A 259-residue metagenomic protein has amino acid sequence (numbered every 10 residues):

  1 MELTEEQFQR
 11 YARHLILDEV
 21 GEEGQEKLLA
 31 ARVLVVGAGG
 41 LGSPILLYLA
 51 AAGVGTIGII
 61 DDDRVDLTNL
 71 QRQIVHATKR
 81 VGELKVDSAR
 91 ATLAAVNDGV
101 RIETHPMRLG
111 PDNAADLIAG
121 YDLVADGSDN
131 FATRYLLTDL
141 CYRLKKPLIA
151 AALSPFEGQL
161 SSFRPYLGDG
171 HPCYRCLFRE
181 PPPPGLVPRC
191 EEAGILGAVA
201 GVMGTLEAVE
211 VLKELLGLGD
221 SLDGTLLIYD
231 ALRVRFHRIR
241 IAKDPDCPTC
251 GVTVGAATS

Functional and structural regions predicted by a protein language model:
M1-S259: Adenine nucleotide-associated cytosolic modules
